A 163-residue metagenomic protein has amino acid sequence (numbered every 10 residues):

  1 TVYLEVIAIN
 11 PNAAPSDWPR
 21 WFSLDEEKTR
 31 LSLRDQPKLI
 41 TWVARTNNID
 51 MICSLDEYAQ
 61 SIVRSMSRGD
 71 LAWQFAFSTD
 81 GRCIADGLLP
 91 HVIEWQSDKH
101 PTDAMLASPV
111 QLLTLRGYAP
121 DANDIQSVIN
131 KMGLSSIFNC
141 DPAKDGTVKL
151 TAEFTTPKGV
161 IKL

Functional and structural regions predicted by a protein language model:
T1-L163: Glyoxalase I/VOC metalloenzyme domain signal
